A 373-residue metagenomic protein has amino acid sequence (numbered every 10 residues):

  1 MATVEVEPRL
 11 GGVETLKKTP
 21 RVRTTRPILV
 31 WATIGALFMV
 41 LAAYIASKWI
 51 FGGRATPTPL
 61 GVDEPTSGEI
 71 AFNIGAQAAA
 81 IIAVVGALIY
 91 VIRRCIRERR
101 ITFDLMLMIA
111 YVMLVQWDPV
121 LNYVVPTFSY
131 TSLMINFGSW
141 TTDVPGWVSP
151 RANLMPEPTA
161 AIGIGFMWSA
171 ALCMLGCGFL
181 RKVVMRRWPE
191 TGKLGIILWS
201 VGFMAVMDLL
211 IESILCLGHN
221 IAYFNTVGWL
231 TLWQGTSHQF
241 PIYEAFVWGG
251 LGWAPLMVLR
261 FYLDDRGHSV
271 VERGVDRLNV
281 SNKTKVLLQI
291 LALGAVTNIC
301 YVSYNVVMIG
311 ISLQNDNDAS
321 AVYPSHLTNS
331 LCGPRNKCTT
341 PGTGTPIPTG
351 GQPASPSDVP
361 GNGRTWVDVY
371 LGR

Functional and structural regions predicted by a protein language model:
A2-R373: Aromatic-rich, lipid-facing transmembrane alpha helices and their immediate juxtamembrane interface loops in integral
